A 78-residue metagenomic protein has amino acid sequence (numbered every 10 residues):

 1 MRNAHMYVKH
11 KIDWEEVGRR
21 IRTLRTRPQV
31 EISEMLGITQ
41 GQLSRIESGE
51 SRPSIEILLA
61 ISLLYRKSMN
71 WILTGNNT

Functional and structural regions predicted by a protein language model:
M1-T26: A short, Lys/Arg-rich alpha-helix, primarily the initiator
R19, V30, L59: Active-site phosphate/pyrophosphate- and oxyanion-stabilizing loops and adjacent acidic/basic residues in soluble
L24, I55-E56: Short, Lys/Arg-enriched C-terminal cap helix and immediately downstream tail that follows
T26-R45: Short alpha-helical DNA-recognition segment
G41-S44, S51, N70: Key DNA-contact positions within bacterial/archaeal DNA-binding proteins
E56-W71: DNA major-groove recognition helix of helix-turn-helix/homeodomain DNA-binding modules
W71-T78: Short amphipathic recognition helices of helix-turn-helix/homeodomain-type DNA-binding modules
